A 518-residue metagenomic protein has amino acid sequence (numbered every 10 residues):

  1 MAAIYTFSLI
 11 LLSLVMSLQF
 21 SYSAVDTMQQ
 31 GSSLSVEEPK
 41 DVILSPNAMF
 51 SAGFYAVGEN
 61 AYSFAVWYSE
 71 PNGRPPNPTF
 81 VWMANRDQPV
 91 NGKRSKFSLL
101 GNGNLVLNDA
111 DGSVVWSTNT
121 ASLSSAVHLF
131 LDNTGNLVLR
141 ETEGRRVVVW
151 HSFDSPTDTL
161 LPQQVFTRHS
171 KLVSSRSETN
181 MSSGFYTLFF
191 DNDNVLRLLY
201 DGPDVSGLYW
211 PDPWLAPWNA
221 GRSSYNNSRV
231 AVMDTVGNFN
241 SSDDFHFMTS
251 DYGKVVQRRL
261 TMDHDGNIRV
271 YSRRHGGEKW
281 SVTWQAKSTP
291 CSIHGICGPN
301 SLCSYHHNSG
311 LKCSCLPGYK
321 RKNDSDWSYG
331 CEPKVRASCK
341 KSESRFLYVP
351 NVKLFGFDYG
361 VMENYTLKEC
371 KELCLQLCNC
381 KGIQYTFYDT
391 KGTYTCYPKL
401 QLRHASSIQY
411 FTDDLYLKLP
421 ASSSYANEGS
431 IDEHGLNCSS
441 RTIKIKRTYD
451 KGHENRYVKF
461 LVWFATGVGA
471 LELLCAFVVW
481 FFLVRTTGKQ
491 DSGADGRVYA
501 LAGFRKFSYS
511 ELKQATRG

Functional and structural regions predicted by a protein language model:
A2-V484: Beta-rich ligand-binding surfaces for carbohydrates and other polyanions
D450, V478-G503: Membrane-proximal cytoplasmic juxtamembrane segment of single-pass cell-surface glycoproteins
V498-G518: A short, low-complexity linker immediately N-terminal to eukaryotic Hanks-type protein kinase catalytic domains
